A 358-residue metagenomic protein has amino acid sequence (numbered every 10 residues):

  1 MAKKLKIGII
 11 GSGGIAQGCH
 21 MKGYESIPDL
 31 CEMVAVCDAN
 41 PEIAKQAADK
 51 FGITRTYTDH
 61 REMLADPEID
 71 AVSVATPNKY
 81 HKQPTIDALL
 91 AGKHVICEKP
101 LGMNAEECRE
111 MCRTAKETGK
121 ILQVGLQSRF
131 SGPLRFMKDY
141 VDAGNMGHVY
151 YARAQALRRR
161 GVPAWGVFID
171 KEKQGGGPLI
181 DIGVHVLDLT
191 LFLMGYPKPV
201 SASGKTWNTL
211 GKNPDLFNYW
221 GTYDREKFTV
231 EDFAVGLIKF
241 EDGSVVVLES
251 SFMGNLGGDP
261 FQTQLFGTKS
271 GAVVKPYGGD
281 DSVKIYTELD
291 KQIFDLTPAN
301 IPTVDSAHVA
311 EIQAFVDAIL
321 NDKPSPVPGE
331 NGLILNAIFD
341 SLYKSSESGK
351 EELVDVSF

Functional and structural regions predicted by a protein language model:
M1-F51: N-terminal Rossmann-like dinucleotide-binding module
K3-K4, I9, A71-S73, K275-G278 (+2 more regions): C-terminal helix-rich "cap/oligomerization" subdomain common to oxidoreductases
I15, P302-I312: Active-site loop of classical SDR/Rossmann-like NAD(P)-dependent oxidoreductases, centered on the catalytic Tyr-X3-Lys
C31-A35, D70-V72, G176-G177: Short active-site oxyanion
I53-H60: Conserved SAM-binding strand-loop segment of SAM-dependent methyltransferases
A71-N78, K82-R129, G144: Beta-strand-loop-alpha-helix segment that lines the small-molecule cofactor/substrate pocket of alpha/beta enzymes
S128-K227, G349: Predominantly a Rossmann-like dinucleotide-binding segment in NAD(P)-dependent oxidoreductases
D188-D280, V309-K323, S341, F358: Contiguous beta-strand/loop segments that form the cofactor/metal-binding neighborhood of enzyme cores
